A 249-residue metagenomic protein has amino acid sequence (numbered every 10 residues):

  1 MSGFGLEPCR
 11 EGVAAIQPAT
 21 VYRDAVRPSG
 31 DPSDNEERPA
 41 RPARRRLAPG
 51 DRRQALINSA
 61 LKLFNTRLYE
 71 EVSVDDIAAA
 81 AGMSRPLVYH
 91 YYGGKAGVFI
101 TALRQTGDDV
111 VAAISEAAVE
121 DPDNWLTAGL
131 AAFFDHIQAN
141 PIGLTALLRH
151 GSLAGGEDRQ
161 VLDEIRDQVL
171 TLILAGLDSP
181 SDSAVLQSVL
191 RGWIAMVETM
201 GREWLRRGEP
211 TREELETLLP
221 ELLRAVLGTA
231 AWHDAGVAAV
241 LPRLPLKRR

Functional and structural regions predicted by a protein language model:
M1-D51, H233-R249: N-terminal intrinsically disordered/low-complexity leader segments
R52-A60, I77, V98, A102-A113 (+1 more regions): Generic hydrophobic, amphipathic alpha-helix propensity
A55, L63, R67-G97, T101: Helix-turn-helix
N58, D123-Q138, I142, Q187 (+2 more regions): Amphipathic alpha-helical segments that line or abut small-molecule/effector binding pockets and mediate allosteric
A102-G129, I173: Amphipathic alpha-helical linker/stalk segments
I114-A118, L147-G151, W204-G208: Secondary-structure edge/capping motif, primarily at the C-terminal ends of alpha-helices and the immediately following
N124-L148, G156-R166, L170-L174, I194: Helical hydrophobic small-molecule/effector-binding pocket
G155-S179, A184-A195, T199, E213-A231: Amphipathic alpha-helical packing segments from all-alpha helical-bundle domains
